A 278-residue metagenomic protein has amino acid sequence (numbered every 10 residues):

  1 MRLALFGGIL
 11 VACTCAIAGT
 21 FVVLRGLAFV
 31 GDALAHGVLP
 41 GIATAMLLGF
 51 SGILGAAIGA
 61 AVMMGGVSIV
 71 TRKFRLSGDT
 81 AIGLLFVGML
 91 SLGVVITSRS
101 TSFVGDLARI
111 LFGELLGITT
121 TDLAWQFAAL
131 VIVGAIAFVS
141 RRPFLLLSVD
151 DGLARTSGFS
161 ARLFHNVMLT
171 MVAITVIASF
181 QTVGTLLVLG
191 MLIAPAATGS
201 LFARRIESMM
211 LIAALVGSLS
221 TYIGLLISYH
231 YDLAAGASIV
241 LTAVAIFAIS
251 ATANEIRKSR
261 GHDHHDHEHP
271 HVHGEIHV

Functional and structural regions predicted by a protein language model:
M1-C13: Membrane-interfacial amphipathic/re-entrant helices at transmembrane-helix boundaries
M1-L3, F74, G78-P143, V167-T170: Transmembrane helix-bundle core of multi-pass membrane transporters and related energy-transducing complexes
A4, G52-A60, D79-G83, F127 (+2 more regions): Loop-to-transmembrane alpha-helix initiation sites
V11, D122-P195: Helix-loop-helix "hairpin" substructures at the membrane interface of multi-pass membrane proteins
T20-F103, G199-L211, S228-Y231, E255: Short loop segments and helix-boundary regions at transmembrane helix junctions of multi-pass inner-membrane proteins
G37-L47, L84-I96, G117, A161-N166 (+3 more regions): Small-residue-rich segments of transmembrane alpha-helices in multi-pass membrane proteins, especially helix faces
L186-A237: Transmembrane alpha-helical segments in multi-pass inner-membrane proteins
L233-V278: Cytosolic-side transmembrane-helix boundaries in multi-pass membrane proteins
